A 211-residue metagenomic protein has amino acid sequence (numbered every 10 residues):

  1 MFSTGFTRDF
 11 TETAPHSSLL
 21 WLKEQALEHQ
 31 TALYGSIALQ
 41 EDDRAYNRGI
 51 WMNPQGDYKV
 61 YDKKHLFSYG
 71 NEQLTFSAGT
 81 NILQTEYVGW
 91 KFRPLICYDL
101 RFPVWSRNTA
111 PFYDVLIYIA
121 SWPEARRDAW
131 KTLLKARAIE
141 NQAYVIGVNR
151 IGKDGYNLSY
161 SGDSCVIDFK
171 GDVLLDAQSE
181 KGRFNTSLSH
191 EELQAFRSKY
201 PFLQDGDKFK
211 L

Functional and structural regions predicted by a protein language model:
M1-T11: Short, conserved active-site loops that position catalytic residues or coordinate cofactors/metal ions across diverse
T4, I50, Y61-F67, C165 (+1 more regions): Short beta->alpha transition motifs characteristic of CBS
A14-Y34, R101-F184: CN hydrolase (nitrilase-like) catalytic-core segments centered on the catalytic cysteine and neighboring Lys/Glu
A32-I37, D62-N71, V145-N149: Short Pro/Gly-enriched beta-strand edge/turn motifs at strand-loop
G35-I37, R48-W51, L83, S164-V166 (+1 more regions): Short beta-strand scaffold segments in enzyme catalytic cores
Q40-P111, A125-T132, A195-P201: Active-site catalytic loop in hydrolytic enzyme cores
K63, Y87, F169, S179 (+1 more regions): Active-site donor-binding loop signature of nucleotide-sugar glycosyltransferases
L193-L211: A conserved C-terminal secondary-structure "cap"
